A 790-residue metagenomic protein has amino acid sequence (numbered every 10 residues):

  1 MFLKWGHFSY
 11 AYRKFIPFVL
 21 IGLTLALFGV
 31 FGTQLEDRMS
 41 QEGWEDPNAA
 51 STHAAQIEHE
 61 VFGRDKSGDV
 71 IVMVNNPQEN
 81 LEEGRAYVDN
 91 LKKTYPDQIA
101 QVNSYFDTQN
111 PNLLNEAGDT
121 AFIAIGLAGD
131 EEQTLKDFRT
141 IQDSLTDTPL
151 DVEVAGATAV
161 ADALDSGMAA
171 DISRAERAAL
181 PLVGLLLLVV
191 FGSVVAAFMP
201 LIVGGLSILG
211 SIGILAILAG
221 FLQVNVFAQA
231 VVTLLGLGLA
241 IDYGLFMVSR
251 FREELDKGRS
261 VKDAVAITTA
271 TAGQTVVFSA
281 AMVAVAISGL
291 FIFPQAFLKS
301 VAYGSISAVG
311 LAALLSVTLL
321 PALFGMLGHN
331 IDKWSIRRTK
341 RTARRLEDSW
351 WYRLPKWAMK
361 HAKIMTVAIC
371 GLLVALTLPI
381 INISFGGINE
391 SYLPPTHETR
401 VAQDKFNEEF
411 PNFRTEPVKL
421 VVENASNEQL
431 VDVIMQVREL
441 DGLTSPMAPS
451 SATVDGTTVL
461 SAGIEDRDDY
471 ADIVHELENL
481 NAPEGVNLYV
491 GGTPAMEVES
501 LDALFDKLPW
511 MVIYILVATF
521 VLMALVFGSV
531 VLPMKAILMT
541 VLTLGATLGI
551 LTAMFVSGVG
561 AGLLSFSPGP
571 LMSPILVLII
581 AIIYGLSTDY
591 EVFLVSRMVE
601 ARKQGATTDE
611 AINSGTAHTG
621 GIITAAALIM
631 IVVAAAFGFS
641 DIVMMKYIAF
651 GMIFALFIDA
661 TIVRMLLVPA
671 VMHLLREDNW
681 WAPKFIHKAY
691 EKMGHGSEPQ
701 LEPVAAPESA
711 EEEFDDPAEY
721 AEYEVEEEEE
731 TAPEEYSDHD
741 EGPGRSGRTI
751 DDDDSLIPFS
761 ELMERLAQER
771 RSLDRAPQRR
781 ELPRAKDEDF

Functional and structural regions predicted by a protein language model:
M1-R38, G129-F385, A495-E726, P758: Membrane-embedded transmembrane helical bundles of large multi-pass transporters/channels
R38-E42, I388-N389: Short hinge/gating elements
P47-D69, N76-A161, N382-S565, P570 (+2 more regions): Structured non-transmembrane domains adjacent to transmembrane bundles in polytopic membrane proteins
V61-F62, K92, M359-A362, F410 (+7 more regions): Generic secondary-structure transition motif, activating predominantly at the C-termini of alpha-helices
V160, S173, L460, A495 (+2 more regions): Intrinsically disordered, low-complexity, compositionally biased regions/tails
A425-N427, E465-D468, A495, A601 (+3 more regions): Short Gly/Pro-enriched loop/turn and capping motifs at secondary-structure junctions
P703-F790: Acidic/Ser-Thr/Pro-Gly-rich, low-complexity N-terminal segments of Actinobacterial cell-envelope proteins
